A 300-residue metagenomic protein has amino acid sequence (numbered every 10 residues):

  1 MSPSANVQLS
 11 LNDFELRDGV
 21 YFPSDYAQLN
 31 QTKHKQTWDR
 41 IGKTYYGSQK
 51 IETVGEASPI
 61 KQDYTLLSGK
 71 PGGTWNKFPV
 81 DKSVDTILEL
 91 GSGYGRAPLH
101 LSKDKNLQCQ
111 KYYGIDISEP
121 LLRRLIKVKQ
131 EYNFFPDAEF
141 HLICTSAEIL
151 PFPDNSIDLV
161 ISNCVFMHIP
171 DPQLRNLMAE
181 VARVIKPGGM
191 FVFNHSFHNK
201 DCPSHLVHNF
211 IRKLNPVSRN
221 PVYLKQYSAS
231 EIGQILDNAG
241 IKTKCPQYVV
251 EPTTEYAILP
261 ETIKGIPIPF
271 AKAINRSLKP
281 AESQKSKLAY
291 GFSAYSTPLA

Functional and structural regions predicted by a protein language model:
S2-V54: N-terminal, positively charged/glycine-rich alpha-helical extensions of SAM-dependent methyltransferases
P3-A5, V192, I211, Q247-A300: A C-terminal cap/extension of S-adenosyl-L-methionine-dependent methyltransferases that defines the acceptor-substrate
I60-S83, H100: Conserved alpha-helix/loop element of class I SAM-dependent methyltransferases that forms part of the SAM/SAH-binding
Y94-I149: Class I SAM-dependent methyltransferase SAM/SAH-binding core
I161: A conserved beta-strand element that flanks and buttresses the S-adenosyl-L-methionine
R175-P187: A short glycine-rich, Lys/Arg-flanked "PGG" loop and its adjoining helix->strand segment in the class I
V192-K213: Conserved class I S-adenosyl-L-methionine
N215-E231: Acceptor-substrate binding/catalytic loop of class I
